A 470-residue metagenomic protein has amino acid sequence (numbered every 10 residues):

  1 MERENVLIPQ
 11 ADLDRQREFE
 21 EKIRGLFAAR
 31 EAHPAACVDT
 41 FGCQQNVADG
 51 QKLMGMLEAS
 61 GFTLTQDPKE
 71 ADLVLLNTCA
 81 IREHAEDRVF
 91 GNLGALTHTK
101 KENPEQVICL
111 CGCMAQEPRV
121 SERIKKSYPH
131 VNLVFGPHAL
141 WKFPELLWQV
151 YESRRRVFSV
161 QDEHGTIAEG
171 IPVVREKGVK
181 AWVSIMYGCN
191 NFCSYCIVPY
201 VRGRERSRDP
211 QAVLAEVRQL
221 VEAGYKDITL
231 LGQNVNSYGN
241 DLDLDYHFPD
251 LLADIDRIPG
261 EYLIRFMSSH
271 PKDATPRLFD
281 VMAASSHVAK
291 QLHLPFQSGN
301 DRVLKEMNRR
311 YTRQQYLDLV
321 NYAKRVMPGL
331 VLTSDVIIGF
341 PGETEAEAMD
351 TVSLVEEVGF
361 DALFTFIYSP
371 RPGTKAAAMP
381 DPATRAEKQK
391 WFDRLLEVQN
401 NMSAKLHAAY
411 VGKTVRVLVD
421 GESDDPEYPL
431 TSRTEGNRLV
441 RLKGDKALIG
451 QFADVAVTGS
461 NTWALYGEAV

Functional and structural regions predicted by a protein language model:
M1, A378-V470: Terminal RNA-binding accessory module
M1-Y238, R277, L292, Q314-R325 (+4 more regions): Proteins enriched for Cys/Gly/acidic motifs involved in redox and nucleic-acid/cofactor modification
D39-F41, V198, L231-Q233, M267-S269 (+6 more regions): Generic beta-strand/beta-sheet core signal
A80-I81, R202-G203, L242-D245, K305-Y311 (+1 more regions): Short glycine-enriched, charge-decorated loop/helix-capping segments at active-site entrances that position
V107-L110, E117-R119, E222-A348, E356: Conserved SAM/AdoMet-binding glycine-rich loop
V173-R175, D280-A284, F296, H407-A409 (+2 more regions): Replace "in large, NTP-powered and nucleic-acid-processing enzymes" with "in large, NTP-powered factors and other
E176-V179, C189-N191, V288, S298 (+5 more regions): Short flexible coil/turn linkers enriched for glycine and charged/polar residues that connect secondary-structure
C193, V213, L230, F266 (+7 more regions): Conserved, mostly hydrophobic/aromatic
